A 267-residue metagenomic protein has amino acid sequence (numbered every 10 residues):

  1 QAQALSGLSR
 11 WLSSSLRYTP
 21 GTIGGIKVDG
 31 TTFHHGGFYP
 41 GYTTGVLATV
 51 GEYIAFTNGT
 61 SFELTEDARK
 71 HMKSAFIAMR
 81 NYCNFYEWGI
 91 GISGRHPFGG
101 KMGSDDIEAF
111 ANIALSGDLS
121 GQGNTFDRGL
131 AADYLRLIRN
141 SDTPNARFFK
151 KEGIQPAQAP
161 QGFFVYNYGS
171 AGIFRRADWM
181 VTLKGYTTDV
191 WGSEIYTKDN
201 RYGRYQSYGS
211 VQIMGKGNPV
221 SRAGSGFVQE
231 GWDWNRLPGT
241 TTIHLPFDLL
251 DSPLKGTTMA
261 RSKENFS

Functional and structural regions predicted by a protein language model:
Q1-S193, T197-K198: Extracellular polysaccharide-recognition and catalytic grooves
I173-S267: Non-catalytic C-terminal accessory modules of carbohydrate-active enzymes
